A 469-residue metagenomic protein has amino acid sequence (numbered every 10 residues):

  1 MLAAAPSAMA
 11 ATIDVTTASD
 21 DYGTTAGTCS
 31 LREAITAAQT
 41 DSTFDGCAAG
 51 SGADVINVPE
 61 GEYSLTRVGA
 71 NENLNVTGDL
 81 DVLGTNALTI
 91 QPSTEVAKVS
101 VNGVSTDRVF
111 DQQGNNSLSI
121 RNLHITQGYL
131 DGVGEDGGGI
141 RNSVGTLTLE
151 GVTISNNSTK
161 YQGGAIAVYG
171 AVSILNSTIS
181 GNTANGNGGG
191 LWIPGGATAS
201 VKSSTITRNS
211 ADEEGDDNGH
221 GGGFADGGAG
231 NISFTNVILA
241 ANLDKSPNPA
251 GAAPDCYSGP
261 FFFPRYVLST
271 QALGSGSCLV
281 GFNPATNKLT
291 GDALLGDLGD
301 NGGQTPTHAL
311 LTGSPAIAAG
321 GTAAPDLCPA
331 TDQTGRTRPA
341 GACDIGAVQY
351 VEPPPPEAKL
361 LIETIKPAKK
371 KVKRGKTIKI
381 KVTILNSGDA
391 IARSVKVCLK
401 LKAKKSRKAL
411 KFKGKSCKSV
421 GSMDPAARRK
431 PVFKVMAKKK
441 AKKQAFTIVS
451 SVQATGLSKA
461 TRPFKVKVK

Functional and structural regions predicted by a protein language model:
L2-E33, E62, D297-N301: Right-handed parallel beta-helix/beta-solenoid
S19-I56: Acidic Gly/Asp/Thr-rich repetitive segments characteristic of extracellular carbohydrate-active and adhesion proteins
Y22-R32, S269-G274, F282-Q349: C-terminal accessory segments
A48-A87: N-terminal extracellular ligand-recognition/capping segment immediately after the signal peptide
S64-V68, D81-D131, T290-A293: Right-handed parallel beta-helix/beta-spiral solenoid domain characteristic of secreted/periplasmic
N142-I154, Q162, I166-A309: Predominantly extracellular beta-rich ligand-binding scaffolds that present long acidic/polar faces for carbohydrate
M423-K443, G456: Low-complexity, intrinsically disordered segments enriched in Ser/Thr together with acidic residues
K439-V468: Terminal connector regions
